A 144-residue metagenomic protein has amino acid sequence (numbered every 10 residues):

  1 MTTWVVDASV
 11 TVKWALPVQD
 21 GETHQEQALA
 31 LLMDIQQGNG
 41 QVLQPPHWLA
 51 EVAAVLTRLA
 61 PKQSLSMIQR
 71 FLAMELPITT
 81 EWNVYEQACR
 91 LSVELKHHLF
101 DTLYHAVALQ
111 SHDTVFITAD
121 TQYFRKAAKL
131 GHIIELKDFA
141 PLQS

Functional and structural regions predicted by a protein language model:
M1-Q44, L56-S66, L142-S144: Short, well-structured N-terminal submotif of metal-dependent ribonuclease cores
M1-T3, D34, L49, I78 (+1 more regions): Acidic, PIN/NYN-like endoribonuclease modules and their adjacent C-terminal/linker elements
V6, L43-Q44, T79, L99-T102 (+1 more regions): Short beta-strand scaffold positions
S9, P46, W82, D120-T121: Alpha-helix N-cap/helix-start capping motif
T11, E51-V55, Q87: A general alpha-helix detector
Q37-N39, M74, E94, L130: Structured helix-beta-strand junction loops
Q44-W48, V84, Y104: Short, conserved alpha-helical segments within structured domains
M67-L95: Acidic catalytic patch
